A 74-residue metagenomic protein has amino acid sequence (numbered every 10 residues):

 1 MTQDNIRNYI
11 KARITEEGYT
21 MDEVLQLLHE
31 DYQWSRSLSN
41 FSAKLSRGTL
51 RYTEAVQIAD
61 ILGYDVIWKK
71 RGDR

Functional and structural regions predicted by a protein language model:
M1, D60, I67-R74: Short, charged recognition helix plus adjacent turn of helix-turn-helix-like nucleic-acid-binding domains
M1-M21, L27: A short, Lys/Arg-rich alpha-helix, primarily the initiator
Q26, E30, D60: Alpha-helical residues within the helix-turn-helix
D31-L50: Recognition helix of helix-turn-helix/homeodomain-like DNA-binding domains that insert into the DNA major groove
R51-I67: DNA major-groove recognition helix of helix-turn-helix/homeodomain DNA-binding modules
